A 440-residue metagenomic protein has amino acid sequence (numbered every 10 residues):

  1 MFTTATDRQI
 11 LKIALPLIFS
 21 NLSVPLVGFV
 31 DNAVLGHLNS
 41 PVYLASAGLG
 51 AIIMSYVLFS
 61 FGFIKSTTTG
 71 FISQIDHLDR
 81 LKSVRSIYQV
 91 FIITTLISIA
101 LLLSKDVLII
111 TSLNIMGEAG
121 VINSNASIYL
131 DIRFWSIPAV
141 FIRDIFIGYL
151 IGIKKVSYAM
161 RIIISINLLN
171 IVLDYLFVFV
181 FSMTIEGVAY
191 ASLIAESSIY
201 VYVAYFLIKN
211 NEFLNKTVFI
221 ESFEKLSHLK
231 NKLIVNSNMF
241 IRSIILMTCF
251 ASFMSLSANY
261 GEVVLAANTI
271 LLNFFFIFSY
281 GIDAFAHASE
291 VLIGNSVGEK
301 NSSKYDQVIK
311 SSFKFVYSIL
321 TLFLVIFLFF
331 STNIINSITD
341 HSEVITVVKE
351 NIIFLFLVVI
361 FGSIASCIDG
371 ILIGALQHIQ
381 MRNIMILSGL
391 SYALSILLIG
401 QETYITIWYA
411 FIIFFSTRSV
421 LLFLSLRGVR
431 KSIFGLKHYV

Functional and structural regions predicted by a protein language model:
M1-A14, I72-S136, S182-S237, I293-V358 (+1 more regions): Short alpha-helical transmembrane segments in multi-pass integral membrane proteins
L17, N21, A33, G70 (+15 more regions): Transmembrane alpha-helix boundary and packing residues in multipass membrane permease domains and related
L17-S66, G70, R133-V140, K230-N295 (+3 more regions): Transmembrane helix-bundle signature of multi-pass secondary active exporters and lipid flippases
I18, L22, L26, V30 (+19 more regions): Generic alpha-helical transmembrane segments of integral inner-membrane proteins, especially permease/transport modules
F29, L38-P41, I75, G152-I153 (+5 more regions): Helix-loop interface residues and adjacent transmembrane-helix termini in multi-pass membrane transporters, primarily
N32, P41-L44, R80, V156 (+4 more regions): Membrane-helix interface/capping residues of multi-pass secondary transporters
L44-L102, V140-Y158, A267-F329, S363-L376 (+1 more regions): Small-residue-rich hydrophobic transmembrane alpha-helices
G62-S66, I132-I151, A159-N170, V188-V203 (+4 more regions): Short runs within selected transmembrane alpha-helices of multi-pass transporters and secretion channels
